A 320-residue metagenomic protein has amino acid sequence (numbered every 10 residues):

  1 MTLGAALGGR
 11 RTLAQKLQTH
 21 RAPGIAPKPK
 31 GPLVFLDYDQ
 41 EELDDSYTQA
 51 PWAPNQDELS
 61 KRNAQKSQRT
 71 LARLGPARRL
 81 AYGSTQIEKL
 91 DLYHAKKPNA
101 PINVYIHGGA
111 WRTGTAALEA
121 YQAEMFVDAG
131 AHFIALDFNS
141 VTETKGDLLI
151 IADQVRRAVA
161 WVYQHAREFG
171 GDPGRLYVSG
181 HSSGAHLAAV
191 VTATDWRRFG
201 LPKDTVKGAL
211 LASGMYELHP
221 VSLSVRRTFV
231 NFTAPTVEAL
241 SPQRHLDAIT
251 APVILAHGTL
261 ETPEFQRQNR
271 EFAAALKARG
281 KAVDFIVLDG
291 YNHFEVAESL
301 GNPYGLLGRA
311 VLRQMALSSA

Functional and structural regions predicted by a protein language model:
M1-L17: N-terminal export signals
S46-K97: N-terminal cap/lid segment of alpha/beta-hydrolase-fold proteins
A100-G109: Short beta-strand element of the alpha/beta-hydrolase
G109, H132, D137-V141, M215 (+1 more regions): Short beta-to-alpha linker loops that shape the active-site pocket of alpha/beta-hydrolase fold enzymes
G114-A123, I134-R175, G301-N302: Catalytic nucleophile-loop/oxyanion-hole region of alpha/beta-hydrolase and closely related hydrolase-like folds
A160-S224: Primarily recognizes the serine-hydrolase "nucleophile elbow" in alpha/beta-hydrolase and SGNH/GDSL folds
L201-D204, G208, G214-S222, A234-E271: The feature captures the conserved acid-bearing segment of alpha/beta-hydrolase catalytic domains
Q266, R270, K277-A320: C-terminal catalytic histidine-bearing segment of alpha/beta-hydrolase fold enzymes
